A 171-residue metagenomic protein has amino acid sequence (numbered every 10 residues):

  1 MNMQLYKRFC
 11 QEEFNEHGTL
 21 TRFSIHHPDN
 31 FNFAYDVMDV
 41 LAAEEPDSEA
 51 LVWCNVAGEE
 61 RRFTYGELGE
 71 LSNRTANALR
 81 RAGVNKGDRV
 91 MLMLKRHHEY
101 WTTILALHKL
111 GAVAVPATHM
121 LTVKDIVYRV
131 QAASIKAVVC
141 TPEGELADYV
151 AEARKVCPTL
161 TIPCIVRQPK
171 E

Functional and structural regions predicted by a protein language model:
M1-I25, K155-P158: N-terminal presequences and immediately downstream first alpha-helices
N2, R81-A82, L105, K109-E171: Structural core segment of the AMP-binding/adenylate-forming
N2-F9, H27-L51, E70: A short N-terminal helical cap/helix-turn-helix that marks the beginning of AMP-binding/adenylate-forming
R22-D29, G58-R62: Acyl-group handling in specialized metabolite and lipid biosynthesis
F31-Y35, S72, E143-V150: A structural signal for well-ordered alpha-helical scaffolds and beta->alpha junctions
F33, M38, E60, Y100-W101 (+2 more regions): Tryptophan-centric aromatic hotspots in well-structured domains and transmembrane helices
D47, L51-L105, T122-V127: Conserved AMP-binding/adenylate-forming core of the ANL superfamily
